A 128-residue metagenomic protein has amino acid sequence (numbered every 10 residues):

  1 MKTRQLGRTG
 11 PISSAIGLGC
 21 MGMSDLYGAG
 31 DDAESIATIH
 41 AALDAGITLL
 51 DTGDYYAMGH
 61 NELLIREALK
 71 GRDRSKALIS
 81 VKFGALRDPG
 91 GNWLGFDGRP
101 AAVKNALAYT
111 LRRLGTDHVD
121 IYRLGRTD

Functional and structural regions predicted by a protein language model:
M1-A77: N-terminal binding-site loop/beta-alpha segment at the start of enzyme catalytic domains that lines or forms
R4, R8, R72-R74, K82 (+2 more regions): Basic side chains
R8-Y27, S80-L94, H118, R123: N-terminal small/glycine-rich loop or linker at the start of catalytic domains across soluble metabolic enzymes
M58, L86, T127: Active-site loop signature of alpha/beta-hydrolase-fold enzymes
K70-P89, A102: N-terminal glycine-rich cofactor-binding segment that shapes the pocket for flavin-like pterin cofactors
G90-D128: Glycine/proline-rich, positively charged, aromatic-decorated active-site loop/lid region on the catalytic face
